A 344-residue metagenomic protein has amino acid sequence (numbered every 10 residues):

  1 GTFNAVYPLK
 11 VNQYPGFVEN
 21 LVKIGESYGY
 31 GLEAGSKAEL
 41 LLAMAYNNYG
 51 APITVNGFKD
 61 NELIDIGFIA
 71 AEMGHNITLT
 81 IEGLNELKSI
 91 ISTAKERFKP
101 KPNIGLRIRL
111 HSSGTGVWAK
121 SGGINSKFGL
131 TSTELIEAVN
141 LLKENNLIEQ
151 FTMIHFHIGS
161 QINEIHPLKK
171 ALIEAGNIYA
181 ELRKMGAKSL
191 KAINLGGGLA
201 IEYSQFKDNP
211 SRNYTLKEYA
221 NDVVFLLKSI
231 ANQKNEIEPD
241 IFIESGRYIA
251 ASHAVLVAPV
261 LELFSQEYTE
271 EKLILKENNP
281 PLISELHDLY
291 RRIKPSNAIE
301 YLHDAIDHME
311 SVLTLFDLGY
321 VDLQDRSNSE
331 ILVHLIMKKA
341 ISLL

Functional and structural regions predicted by a protein language model:
G1: An N-cap/entry alpha-helix motif that binds or orients negatively charged groups
N4-A192, I201, T215-K217, A231: Active-site-proximal beta-alpha core segment in soluble small-molecule metabolic enzymes
S160-L344: C-terminal active-site-proximal or functional interface alpha/beta core segments in diverse enzymes
